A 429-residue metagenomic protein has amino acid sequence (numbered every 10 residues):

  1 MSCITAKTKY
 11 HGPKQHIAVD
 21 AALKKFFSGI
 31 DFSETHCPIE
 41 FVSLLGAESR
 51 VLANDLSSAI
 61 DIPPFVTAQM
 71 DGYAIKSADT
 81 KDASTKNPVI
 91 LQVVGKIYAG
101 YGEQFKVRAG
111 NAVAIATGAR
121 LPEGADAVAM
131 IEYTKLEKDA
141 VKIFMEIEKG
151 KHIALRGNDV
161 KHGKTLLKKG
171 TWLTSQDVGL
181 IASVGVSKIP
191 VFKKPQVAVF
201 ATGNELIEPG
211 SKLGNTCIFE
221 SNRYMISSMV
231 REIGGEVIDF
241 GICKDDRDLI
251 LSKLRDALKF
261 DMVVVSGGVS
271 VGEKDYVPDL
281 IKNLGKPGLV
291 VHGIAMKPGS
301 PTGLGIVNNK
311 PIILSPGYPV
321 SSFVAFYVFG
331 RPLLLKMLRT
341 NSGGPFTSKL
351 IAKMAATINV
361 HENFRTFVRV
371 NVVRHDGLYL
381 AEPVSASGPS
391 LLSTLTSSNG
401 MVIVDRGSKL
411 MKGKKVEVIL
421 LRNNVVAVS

Functional and structural regions predicted by a protein language model:
M1-D20, S187-S315, P319-A325, F329: Helix-rich terminal scaffold detector
S2-I17, A74-D239, M401, L420-S429: Short, glycine/charged-enriched hinge/interface segments at domain edges or termini
K14-A83: Intrinsically disordered, low-complexity, positively charged segments
H16, D20-L23, P38-L45, S49 (+4 more regions): Flexible glycine/proline-rich
F27-E34, D55, L121, K164-G170 (+7 more regions): Structural signal for hydrophobic packing residues in well-ordered secondary-structure cores of soluble enzyme domains
L52, P64-F65, V93, E103 (+8 more regions): Short, conserved secondary-structure segments in the cores of folded domains
V66-A68, K81-K86, Q104-R108, L121-E123 (+14 more regions): Solvent-exposed alpha-helices and their adjacent loops that cap or buttress functional pockets in soluble metabolic
